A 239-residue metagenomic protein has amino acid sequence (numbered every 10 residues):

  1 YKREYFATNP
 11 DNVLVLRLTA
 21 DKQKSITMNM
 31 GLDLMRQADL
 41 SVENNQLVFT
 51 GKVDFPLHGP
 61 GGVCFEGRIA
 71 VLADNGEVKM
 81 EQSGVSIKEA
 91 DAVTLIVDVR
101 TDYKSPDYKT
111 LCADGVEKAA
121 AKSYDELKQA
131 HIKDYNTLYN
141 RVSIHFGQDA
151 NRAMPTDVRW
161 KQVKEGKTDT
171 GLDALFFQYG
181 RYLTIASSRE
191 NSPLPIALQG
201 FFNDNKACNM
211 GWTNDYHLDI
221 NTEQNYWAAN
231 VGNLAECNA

Functional and structural regions predicted by a protein language model:
Y1-A239: Aromatic-residue-lined binding/catalytic grooves and analogous aromatic/hydrophobic interfacial grooves in multimeric
